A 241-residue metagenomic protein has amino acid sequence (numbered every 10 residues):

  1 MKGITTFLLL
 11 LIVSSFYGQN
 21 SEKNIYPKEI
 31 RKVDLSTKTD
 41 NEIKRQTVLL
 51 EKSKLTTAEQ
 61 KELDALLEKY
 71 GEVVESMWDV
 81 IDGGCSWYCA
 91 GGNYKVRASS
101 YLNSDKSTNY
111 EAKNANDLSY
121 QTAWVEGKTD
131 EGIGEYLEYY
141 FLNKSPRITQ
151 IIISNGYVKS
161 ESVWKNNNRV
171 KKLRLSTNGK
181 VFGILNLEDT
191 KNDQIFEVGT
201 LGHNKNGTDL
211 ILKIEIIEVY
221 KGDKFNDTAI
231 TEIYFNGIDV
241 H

Functional and structural regions predicted by a protein language model:
M1-S21: Bacterial Sec-dependent N-terminal signal peptides
N20-Y140, D239-H241: Disordered, acidic Ser/Thr/Pro-rich linker "stalks" and the adjacent N-terminal cap of the next globular domain
G132-G134, N143-I152, D209: Extended extracellular/luminal ectodomain segments enriched in beta-structured repeat modules
P146-K165: A short beta-strand element within beta-rich, extracytoplasmic domains of secreted/secretory-pathway proteins
E161-L173, D227-A229: Short coil-to-beta strand junction motifs in C2/discoidin
Q194-I211: Short, surface-exposed tryptophan/glycine-enriched loops that mediate extracellular molecular recognition
I214-K224: Short beta-strand-plus-loop segments that form exposed binding edges in beta-rich domains
